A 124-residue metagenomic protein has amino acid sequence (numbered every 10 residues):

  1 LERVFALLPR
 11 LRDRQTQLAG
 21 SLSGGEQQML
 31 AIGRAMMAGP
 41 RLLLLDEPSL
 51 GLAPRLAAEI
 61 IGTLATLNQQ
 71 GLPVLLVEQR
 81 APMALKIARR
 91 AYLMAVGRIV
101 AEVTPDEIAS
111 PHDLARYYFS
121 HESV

Functional and structural regions predicted by a protein language model:
L18-L22, E26: Conserved ABC ATPase signature
A35-M36: ABC ATPase C-loop
G39: Conserved catalytic motifs of ABC-family nucleotide-binding domains
L43-E47: Catalytic Walker B motif of ABC-type/P-loop ATPase nucleotide-binding domains
A57-Q70: Helical segment within the ABC ATPase nucleotide-binding domain
E78-Q79: H-loop/switch region of ABC-family ATPase nucleotide-binding domains
R90, E102: Short, glycine/charged-rich "phosphate-handling" switch motifs in NTP-dependent and phosphotransfer domains
